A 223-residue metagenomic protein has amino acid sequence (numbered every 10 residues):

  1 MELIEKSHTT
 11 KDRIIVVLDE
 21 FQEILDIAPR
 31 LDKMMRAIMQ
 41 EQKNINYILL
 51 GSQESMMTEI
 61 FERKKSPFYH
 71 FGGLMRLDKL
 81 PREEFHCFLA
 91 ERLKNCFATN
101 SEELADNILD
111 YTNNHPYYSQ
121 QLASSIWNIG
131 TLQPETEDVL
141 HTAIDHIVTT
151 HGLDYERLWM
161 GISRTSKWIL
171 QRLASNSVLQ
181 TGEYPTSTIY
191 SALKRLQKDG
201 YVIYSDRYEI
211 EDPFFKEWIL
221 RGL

Functional and structural regions predicted by a protein language model:
M1-E54, E62: Conserved Walker B catalytic segment
M34, S125, R195-D199: Alpha-helical DNA-recognition elements
E59-D110, T131-P134: Helix-loop-helix "sensor" segment of P-loop NTPases
N114, Q120-S187: Winged-helix-like regulatory helical subdomains adjacent to P-loop NTPase cores
H115, D212: Short, conserved phosphate/pyrophosphate- and ester-handling motifs at nucleotide-, phospho-/glycolipid
G182-D199, E209: Short amphipathic alpha-helical interaction segments
F215-L223: Short, amphipathic alpha-helical interaction segments positioned at domain boundaries
